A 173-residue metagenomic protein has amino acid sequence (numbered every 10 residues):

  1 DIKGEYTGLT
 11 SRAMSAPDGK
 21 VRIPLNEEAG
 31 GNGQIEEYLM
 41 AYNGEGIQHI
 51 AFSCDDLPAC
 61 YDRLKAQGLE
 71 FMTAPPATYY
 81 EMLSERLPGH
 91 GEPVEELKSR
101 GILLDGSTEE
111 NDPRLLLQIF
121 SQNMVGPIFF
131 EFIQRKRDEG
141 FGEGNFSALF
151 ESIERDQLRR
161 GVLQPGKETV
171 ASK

Functional and structural regions predicted by a protein language model:
K3-K173: Glyoxalase I/VOC metalloenzyme domain signal
